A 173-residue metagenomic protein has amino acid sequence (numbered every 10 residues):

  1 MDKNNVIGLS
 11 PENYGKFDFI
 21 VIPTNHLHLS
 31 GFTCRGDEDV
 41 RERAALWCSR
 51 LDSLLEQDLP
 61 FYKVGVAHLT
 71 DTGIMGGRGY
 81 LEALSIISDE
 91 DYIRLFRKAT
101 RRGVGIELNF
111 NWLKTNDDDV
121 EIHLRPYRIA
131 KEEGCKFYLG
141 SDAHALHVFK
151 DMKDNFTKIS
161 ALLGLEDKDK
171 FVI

Functional and structural regions predicted by a protein language model:
M1-R102: Extended substrate/RNA-proximal surfaces in nucleic-acid metabolism proteins
G79-I173: Charged catalytic cores and adjacent phosphate/nucleic-acid-binding surfaces used for phosphate/nucleic-acid chemistry
